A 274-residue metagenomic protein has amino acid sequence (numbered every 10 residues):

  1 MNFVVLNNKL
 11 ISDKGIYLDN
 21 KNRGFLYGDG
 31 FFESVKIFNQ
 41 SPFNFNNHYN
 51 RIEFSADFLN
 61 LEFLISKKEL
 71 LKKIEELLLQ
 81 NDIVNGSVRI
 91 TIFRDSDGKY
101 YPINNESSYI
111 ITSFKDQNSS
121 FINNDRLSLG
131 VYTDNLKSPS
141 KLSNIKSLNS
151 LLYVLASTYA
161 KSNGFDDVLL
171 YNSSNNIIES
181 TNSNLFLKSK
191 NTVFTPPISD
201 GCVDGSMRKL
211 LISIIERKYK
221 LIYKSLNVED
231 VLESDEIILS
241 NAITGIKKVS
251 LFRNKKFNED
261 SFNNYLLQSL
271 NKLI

Functional and structural regions predicted by a protein language model:
M1-E76, P102-I274: Helix-start/capping segments and mature chain N-termini
I74, N81-I92: Ordered, amphipathic secondary-structure segments that act as subunit-interaction surfaces in large macromolecular
